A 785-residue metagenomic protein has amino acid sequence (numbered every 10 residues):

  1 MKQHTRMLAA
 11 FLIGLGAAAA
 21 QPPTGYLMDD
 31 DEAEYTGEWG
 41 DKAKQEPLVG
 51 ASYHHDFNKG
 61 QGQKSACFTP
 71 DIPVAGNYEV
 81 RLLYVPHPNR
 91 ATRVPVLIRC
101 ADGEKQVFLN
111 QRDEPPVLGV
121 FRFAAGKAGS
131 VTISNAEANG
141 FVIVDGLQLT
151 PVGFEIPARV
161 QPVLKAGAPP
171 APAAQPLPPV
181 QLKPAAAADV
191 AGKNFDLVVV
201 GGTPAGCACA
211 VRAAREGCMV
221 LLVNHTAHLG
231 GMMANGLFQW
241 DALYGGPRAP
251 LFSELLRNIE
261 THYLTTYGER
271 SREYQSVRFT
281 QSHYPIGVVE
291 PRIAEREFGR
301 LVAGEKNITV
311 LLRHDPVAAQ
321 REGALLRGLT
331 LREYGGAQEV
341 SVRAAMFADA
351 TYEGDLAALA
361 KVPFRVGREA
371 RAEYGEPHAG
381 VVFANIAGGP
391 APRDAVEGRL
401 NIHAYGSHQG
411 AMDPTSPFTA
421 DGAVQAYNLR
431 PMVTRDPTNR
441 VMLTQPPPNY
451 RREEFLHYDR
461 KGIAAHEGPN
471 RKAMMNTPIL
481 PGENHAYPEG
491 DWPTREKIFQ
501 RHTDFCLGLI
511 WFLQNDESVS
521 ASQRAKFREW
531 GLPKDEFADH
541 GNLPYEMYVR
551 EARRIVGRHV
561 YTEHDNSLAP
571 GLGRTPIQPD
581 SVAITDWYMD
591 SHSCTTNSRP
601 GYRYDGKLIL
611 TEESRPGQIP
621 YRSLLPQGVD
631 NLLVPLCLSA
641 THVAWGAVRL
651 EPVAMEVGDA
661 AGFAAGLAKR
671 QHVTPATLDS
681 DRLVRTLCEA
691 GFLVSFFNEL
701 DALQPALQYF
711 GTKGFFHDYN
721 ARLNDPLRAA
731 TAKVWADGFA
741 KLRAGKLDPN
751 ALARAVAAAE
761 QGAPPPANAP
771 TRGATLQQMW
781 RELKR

Functional and structural regions predicted by a protein language model:
M1-L8: Bacterial N-terminal signal peptides that target proteins for export
A10-A20: Hydrophobic h-region of N-terminal signal peptides that target proteins for export in Gram-negative bacteria
Q21-A168: Extracytoplasmic
R159-L197, V310: Extreme N-terminal leader/targeting segments of oxidoreductases
L177, P184, A191, M232 (+4 more regions): Flavin (FAD/FMN)-binding glycine-rich loop and adjacent Rossmann-like elements that form
L197-V220: N-terminal Rossmann-like FAD-binding beta1-loop-alpha1 element of flavoenzymes
C218-M219, N224-H314, A318, R365 (+2 more regions): Conserved N-terminal/central alpha/beta ligand/cofactor-binding core
L703-K713, N720-K784: Short, solvent-exposed alpha-helical surface patches in non-cytosolic proteins
